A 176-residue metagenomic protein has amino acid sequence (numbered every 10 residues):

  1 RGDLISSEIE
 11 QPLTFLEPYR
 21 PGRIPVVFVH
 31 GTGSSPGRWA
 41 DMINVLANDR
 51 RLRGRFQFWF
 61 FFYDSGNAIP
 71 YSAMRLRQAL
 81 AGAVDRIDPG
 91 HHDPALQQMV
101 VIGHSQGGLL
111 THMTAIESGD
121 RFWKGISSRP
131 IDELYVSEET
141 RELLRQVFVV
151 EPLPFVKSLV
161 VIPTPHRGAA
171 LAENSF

Functional and structural regions predicted by a protein language model:
R1-V27, S35-N44, Q57-F60, G82 (+2 more regions): Flexible, membrane-associating and regulatory peripheral segments of lipid-active enzymes
V27-T32, F61-G66, P70-F176: Serine-dependent carboxylesterase/thioesterase catalytic core of lipase-like alpha/beta-hydrolase/SGNH enzymes
L46-R51, R77: Short, surface-exposed basic-aromatic patches at helix termini and helix-loop junctions that form
R50-G66: Conserved alpha/beta-hydrolase
